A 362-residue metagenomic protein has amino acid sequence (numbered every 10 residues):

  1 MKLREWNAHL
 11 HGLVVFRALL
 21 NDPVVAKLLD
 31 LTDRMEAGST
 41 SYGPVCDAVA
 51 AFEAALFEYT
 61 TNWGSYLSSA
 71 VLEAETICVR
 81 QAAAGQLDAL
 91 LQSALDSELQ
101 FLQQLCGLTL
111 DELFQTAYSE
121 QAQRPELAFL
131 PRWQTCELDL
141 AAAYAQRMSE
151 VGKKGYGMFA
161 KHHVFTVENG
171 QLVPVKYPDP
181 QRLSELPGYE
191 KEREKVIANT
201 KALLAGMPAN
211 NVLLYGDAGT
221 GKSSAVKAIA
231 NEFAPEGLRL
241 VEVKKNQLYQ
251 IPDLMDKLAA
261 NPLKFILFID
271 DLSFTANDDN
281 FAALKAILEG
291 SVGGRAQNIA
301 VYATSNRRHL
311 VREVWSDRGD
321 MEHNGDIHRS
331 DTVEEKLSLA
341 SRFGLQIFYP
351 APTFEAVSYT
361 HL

Functional and structural regions predicted by a protein language model:
M1-P187, K191: AAA+ P-loop ATPase mechanoenzymes
D179-N210: Pre-Walker A (pre-P-loop) alpha-helix and adjacent loop at the N terminus of AAA/AAA+ ATPase modules, a conserved
L213-P235: Walker A/P-loop
E232-P262, F274-T275: AAA+/P-loop NTPase substrate/partner-engagement loops
M255-G290: Conserved nucleotide-sensing/catalytic segment adjacent to the nucleotide-binding pocket in NTP-handling enzymes
D278-H323: Conserved catalytic/switch belt of AAA+ P-loop NTPases
N324-E334, L345-E355: Conserved AAA+ ATPase "SRH/arginine-finger" region at the nucleotide-binding site
T360-H361: Conserved small/polar residues in nucleotide/adenosyl-binding loops
